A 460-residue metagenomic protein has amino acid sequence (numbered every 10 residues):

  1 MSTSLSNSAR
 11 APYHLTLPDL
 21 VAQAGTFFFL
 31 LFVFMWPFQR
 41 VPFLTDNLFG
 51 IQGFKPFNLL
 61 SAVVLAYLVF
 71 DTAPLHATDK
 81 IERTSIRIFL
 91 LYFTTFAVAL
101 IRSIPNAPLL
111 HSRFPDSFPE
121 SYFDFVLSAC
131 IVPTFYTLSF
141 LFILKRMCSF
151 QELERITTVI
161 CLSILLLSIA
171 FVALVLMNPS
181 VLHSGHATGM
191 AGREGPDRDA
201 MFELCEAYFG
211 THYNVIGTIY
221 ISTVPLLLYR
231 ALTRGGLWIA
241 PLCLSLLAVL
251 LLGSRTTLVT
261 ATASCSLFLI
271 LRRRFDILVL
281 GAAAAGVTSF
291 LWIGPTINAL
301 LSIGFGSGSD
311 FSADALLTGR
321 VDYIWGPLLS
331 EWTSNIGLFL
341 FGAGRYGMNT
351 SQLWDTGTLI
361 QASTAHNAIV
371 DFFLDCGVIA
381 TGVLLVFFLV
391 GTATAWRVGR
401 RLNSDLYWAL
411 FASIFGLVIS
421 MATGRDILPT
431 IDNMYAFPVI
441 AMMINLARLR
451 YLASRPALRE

Functional and structural regions predicted by a protein language model:
A22-D46, L59-L138, A412-S420: N-terminal hydrophobic segments of proteins, predominantly signal-anchor/transmembrane helices of inner/organellar
P37, V63-L65, W408-M421, R425-E460: Transmembrane alpha-helices of multi-pass inner-membrane enzymes
I86, T158, L162, G236-L237 (+3 more regions): Hydrophobic transmembrane alpha-helices and their immediate junctions
H111-S112, S180-C205, G347-L374: Interfacial juxtamembrane loops and adjacent helix segments that form the catalytic/substrate-binding surfaces
Y136-L138, E154-T188, R198-F202, A207-L271: Alpha-helical transmembrane segments of multi-pass inner-membrane proteins
L162, P225-N298, L385, L389 (+3 more regions): Hydrophobic alpha-helical segments of polytopic membrane proteins
A173-P179, R272-A313, E331-S334, R345: A membrane-periplasm/extracellular boundary helix in multi-pass inner-membrane enzymes that assemble envelope glycans
F311-C376, A395, G399: Long extracytoplasmic/lumenal interhelical loops at the membrane interface of multi-pass membrane proteins
